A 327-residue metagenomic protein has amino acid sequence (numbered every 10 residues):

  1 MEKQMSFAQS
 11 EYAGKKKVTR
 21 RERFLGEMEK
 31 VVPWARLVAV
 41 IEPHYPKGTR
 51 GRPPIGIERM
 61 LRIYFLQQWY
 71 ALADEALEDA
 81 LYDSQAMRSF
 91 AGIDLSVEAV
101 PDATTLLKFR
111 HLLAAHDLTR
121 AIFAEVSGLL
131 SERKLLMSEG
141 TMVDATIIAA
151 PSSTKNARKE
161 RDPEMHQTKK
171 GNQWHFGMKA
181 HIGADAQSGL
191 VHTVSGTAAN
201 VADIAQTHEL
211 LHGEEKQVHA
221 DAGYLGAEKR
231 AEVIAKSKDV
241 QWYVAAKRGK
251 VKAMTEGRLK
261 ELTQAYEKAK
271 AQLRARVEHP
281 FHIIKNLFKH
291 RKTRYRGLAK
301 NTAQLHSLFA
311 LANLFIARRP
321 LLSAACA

Functional and structural regions predicted by a protein language model:
M1-A35, A39-P43, S323-C326: Charged, often Cys/His-bearing segments associated with DNA-binding zinc-finger transcription factors
E2-A8, I57, L66, E75-Y82 (+7 more regions): Polybasic low-complexity intrinsically disordered regions
E2-E11, K216-Q217, A222-A299, A303: Helix-centered, glycine/charged polyanion-binding patches within enzymatic domains that contact phosphate-containing
L25-A39, H44-R50, R59-E75: A positively charged, amphipathic N-terminal helix/segment that binds anionic biomolecules
K30-P33, R52-E58, E98-P101, A269 (+2 more regions): Secondary-structure capping and boundary motifs in well-ordered enzyme cores
Y45, M60, D79, S89-A91 (+1 more regions): A detector of single, family-specific signature residues that are central to catalytic or substrate-handling motifs
P46-R52, L95, Y295-L298: A short glycine/serine-rich beta->alpha loop
